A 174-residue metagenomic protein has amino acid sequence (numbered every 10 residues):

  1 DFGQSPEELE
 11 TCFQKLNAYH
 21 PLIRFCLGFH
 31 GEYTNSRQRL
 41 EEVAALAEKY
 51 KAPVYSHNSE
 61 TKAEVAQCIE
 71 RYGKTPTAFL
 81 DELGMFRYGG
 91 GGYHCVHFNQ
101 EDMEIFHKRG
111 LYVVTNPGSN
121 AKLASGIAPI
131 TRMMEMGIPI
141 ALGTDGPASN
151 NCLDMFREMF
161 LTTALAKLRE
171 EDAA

Functional and structural regions predicted by a protein language model:
D1-V96, E101: Metal-coordinating catalytic core of metallo-dependent amide/deamination hydrolases
L27, H57, G92, F106 (+3 more regions): Divalent metal-coordination and catalytic microenvironments
R39-L40, D102, S125-P129, M155: Residues at alpha-helix caps and immediate loop-helix transition turns in enzyme cores, especially N- and C-cap
L46-P53, M85-Y88, I105-V114, E135-I140 (+1 more regions): Glycine-enriched alpha-helix->loop->beta-strand junction motifs that scaffold or abut catalytic
E60, P117-A121, G146-A148: Short, acidic/turn-prone active-site loops that include or flank metal/cofactor- and phosphate-binding residues
E82-G89, T131-A174: His/Asp/Glu-enriched, well-ordered alpha-helical/loop segment that forms or immediately abuts the divalent-metal
G92, H97-Q100, N120-I127, C152: C-terminal active-site-proximal or functional interface alpha/beta core segments in diverse enzymes
